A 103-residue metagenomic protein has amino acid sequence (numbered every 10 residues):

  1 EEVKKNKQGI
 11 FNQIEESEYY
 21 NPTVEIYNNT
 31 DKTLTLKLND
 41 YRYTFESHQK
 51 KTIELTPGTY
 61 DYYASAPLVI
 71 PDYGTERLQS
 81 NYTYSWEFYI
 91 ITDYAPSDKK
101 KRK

Functional and structural regions predicted by a protein language model:
E1-K103: Short loop/turn and low-complexity linker motifs enriched in small/turn-promoting residues
